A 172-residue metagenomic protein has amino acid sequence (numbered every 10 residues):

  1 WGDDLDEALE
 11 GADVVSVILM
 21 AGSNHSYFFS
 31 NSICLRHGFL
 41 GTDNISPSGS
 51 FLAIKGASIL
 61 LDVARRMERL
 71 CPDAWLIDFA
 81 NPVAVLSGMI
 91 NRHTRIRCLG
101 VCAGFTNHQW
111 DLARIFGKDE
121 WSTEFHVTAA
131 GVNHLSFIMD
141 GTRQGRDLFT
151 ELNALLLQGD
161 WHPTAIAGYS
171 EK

Functional and structural regions predicted by a protein language model:
W1-L9: Short acidic low-complexity segments
D4, M20-A21, N81-A84, A103-G104 (+1 more regions): An acidic- and aromatic-residue-enriched active-site/binding cleft used to recognize and process polar
A12: An anion/phosphate-binding loop that grips the pyrophosphate of nucleotide cofactors and donors
S16-L19, S23, F116: A generic secondary-structure signal for well-formed alpha-helical elements
V17, L76-A80, G100-C102, A129: A structural signal for short, well-ordered beta-strand segments and their strand-loop junctions that often border
A21-H93: Rossmann-fold NAD(P)-binding glycine/threonine-rich loop
I96-R97, V101-K172: Substrate/ligand-engaging "lid" and interaction regions
